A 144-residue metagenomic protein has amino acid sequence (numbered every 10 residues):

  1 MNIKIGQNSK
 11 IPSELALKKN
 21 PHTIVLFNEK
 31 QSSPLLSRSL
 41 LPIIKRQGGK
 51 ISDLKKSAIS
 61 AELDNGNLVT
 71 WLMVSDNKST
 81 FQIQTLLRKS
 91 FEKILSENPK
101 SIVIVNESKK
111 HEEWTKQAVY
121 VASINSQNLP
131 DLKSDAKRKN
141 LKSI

Functional and structural regions predicted by a protein language model:
M1-I144: Glycine-/small-residue-enriched capping loops at alpha/beta junctions
